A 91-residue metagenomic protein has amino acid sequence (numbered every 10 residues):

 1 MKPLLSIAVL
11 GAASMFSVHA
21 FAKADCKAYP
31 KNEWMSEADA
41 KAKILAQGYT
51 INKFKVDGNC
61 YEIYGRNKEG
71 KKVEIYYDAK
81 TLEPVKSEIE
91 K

Functional and structural regions predicted by a protein language model:
M1-I7: Bacterial N-terminal signal peptides that target proteins for export
I7-M15: Bacterial N-terminal signal peptides
S17-H19: N-terminal signal peptide c-region/cleavage motif recognized by signal peptidases
F21-K23: Boundary of Sec targeting at the N-terminus
D25-K27, N59-Y61: Sequence contexts marking disulfide-bonded cysteines in secreted/extracellular proteins
K27-T50: Short, non-transmembrane alpha-helical segments in secretory-pathway proteins
I44, D57, I63-R66, L82: Conserved histidines in hydrophobic membrane contexts and catalytic metal-binding motifs
V73-V85: A short, surface-exposed beta-strand/turn
